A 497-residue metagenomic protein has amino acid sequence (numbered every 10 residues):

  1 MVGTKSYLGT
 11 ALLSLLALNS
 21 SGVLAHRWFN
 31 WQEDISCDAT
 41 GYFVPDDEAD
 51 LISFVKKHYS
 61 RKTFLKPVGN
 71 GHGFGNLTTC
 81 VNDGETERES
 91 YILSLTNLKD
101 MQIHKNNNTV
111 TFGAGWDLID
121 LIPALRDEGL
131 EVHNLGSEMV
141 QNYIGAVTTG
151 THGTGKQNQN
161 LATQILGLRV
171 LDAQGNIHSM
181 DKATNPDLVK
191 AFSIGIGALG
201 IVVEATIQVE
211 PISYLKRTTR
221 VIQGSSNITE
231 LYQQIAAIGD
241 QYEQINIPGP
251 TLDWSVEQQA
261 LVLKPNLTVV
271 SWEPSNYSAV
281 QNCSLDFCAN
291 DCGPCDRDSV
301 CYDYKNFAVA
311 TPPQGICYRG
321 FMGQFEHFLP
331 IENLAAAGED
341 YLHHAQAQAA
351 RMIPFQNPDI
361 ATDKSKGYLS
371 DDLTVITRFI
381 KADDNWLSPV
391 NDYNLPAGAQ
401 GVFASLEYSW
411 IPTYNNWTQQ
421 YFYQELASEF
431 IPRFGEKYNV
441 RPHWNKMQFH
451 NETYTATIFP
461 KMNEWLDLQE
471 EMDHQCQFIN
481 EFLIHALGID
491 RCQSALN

Functional and structural regions predicted by a protein language model:
K5-S21, A25: Cleavable N-terminal signal peptides of Sec/SRP-targeted secreted and luminal proteins
L24-E33: N-terminal regions that are enriched for targeting/export leaders and immediately downstream pro/stem segments
D34-S137, G150-G155: Glycine-rich N-terminal segment of FAD-binding domains in flavoprotein oxidoreductases, spanning the beta-loop-helix
T148, L166-I360, G367-D371, F379: C-terminal substrate-binding/cap subdomain adjacent to the FAD-binding core in PCMH-type and related FAD-linked
A310-P313, S428, P432-N497: Activity-critical C-terminal alpha-helical subdomain
L334-G338, A345, A349-N357, K364-Y368 (+3 more regions): Extended C-terminal subregions enriched in glycine
A350-Y414: C-terminal structural cap/anchor segments
